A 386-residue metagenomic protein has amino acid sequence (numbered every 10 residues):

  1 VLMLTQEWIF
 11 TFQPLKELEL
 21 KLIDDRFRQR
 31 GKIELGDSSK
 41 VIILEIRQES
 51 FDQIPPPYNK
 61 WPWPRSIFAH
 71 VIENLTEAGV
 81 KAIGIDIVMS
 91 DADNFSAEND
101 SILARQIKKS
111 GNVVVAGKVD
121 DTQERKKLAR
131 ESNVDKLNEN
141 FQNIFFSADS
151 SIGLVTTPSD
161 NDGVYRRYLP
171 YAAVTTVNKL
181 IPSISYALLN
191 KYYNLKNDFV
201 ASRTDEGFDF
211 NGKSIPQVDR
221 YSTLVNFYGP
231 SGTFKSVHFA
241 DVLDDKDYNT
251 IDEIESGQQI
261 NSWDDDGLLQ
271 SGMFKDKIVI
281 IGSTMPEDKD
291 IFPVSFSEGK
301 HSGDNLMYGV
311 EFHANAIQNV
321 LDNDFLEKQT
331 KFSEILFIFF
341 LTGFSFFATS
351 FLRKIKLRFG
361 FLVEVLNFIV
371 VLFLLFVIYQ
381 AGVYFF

Functional and structural regions predicted by a protein language model:
V1-V218, L224, F274-V363, V370: Non-transmembrane functional regions of envelope-associated proteins
S66, V242-Q270: A Trp-anchored, charged/polar loop motif used as the substrate-binding/catalytic surface of acyl/ester-handling
D219-E255: Active-site Gly/Thr loop motif
G232, Q270-M273: Flexible, solvent-exposed extracytoplasmic
L375-F386: Transmembrane helix-loop junctions at the membrane interface of multipass transporters and ion channels
